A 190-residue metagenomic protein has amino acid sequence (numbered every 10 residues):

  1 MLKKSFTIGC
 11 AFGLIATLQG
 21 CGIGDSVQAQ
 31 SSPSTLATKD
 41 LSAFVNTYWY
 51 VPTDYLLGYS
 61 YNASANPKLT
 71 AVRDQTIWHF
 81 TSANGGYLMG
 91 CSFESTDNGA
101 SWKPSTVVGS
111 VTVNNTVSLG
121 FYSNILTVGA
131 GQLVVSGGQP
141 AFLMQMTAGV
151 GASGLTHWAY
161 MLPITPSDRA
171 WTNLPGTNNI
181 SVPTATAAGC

Functional and structural regions predicted by a protein language model:
M1-C10: Bacterial N-terminal signal peptides that target proteins for export
L2-K3, T38, D97: Generic cytosolic/nucleocytoplasmic N-terminal low-complexity/intrinsically disordered segments
G13-I15: Sec-dependent N-terminal signal peptides of Gram-positive bacterial secreted proteins and lipoproteins
T17-G20: C-terminal motif of bacterial Sec signal peptides marking the signal peptidase cleavage site
G22-D25: Bacterial signal peptide processing site
V27-A29, A37-L57, V107-C190: Beta-sheet ligand-binding and adhesion/scaffold domains
Y59-V117: N-terminal glycine/threonine-rich, aromatic-flanked beta-hairpin/loop signature
